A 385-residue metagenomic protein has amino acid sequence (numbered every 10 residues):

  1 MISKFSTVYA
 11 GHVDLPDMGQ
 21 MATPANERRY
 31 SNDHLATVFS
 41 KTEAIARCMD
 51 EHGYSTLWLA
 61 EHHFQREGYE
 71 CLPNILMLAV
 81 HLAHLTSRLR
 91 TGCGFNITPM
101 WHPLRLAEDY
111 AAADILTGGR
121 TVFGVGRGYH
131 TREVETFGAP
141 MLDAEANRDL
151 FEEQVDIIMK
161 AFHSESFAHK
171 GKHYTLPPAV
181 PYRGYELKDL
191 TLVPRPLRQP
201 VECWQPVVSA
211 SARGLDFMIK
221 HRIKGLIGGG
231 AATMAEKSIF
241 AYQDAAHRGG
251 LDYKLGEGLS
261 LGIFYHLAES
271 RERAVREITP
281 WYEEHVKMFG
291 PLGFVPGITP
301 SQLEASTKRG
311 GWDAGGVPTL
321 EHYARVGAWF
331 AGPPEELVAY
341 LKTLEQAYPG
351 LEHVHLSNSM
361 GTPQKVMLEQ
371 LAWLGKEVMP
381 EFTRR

Functional and structural regions predicted by a protein language model:
M1-L85, P200-V201: N-terminal beta1-alpha1-beta2 module of alpha/beta enzyme domains
S3, T7-Y30, E145-L192, M234-Y348 (+1 more regions): An alpha-helical appendage that flanks or caps ligand/catalytic pockets
F5-Y9, L57-L59, R90-C93, T121-V125 (+4 more regions): Hydrophobic faces of well-ordered beta-strands that scaffold small-molecule active sites in alpha/beta enzyme cores
P16, H102-H221, G249: Internal, glycine-rich beta/alpha segment that forms the wall or movable "lid" of small-molecule/cofactor binding
D50-E51, A79-R88, Y110, D114-T121 (+3 more regions): Acidic (Asp/Glu)-rich catalytic clusters
G53, E61, L82, A113 (+9 more regions): Conserved, mostly hydrophobic/aromatic
Y69-C93, L150, L374-T383: Alpha-helix-loop-beta-strand connector modules within alpha/beta enzyme cores
V208-I239, Q243: A conserved active-site cap/scaffold subdomain adjacent to cofactor or substrate pockets
